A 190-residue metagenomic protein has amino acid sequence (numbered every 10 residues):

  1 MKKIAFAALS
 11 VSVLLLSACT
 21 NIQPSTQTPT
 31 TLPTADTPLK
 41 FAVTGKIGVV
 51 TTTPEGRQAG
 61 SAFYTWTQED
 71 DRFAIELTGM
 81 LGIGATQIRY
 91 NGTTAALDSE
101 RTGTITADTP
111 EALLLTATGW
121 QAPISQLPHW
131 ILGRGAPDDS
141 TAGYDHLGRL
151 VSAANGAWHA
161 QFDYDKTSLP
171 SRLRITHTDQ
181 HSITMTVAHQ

Functional and structural regions predicted by a protein language model:
M1-V11: Bacterial N-terminal signal peptides that target proteins for export
L15-A18: C-terminal motif of bacterial Sec signal peptides marking the signal peptidase cleavage site
T20-Q23: Bacterial signal peptide processing site
D36-A74, T78: Post-signal-peptide N-terminal segment of Sec-exported extracytoplasmic proteins
Q58-S61, A85-R89, D179-M185: Amphipathic hydrophobic-ligand
R72-Q121: An acidic-aromatic
R101-R149: Flexible, processing/modification-adjacent segments and terminal tails in exported/periplasmic/extracellular proteins
R134-Q190: Gly/Pro-enriched, hydrophobic low-complexity segments that function as extracytoplasmic propeptides/linkers
